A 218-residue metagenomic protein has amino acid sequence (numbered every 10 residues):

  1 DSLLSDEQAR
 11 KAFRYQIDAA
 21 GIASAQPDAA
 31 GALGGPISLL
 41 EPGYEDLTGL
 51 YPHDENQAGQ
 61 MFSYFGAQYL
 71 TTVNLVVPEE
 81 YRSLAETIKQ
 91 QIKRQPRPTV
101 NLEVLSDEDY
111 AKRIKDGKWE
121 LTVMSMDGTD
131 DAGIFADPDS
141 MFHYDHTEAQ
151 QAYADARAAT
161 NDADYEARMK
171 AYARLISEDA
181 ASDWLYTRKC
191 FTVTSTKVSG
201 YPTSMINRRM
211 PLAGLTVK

Functional and structural regions predicted by a protein language model:
D1, D18, A29, P42 (+4 more regions): Solvent-exposed coil/turn segments that connect beta secondary-structure elements in extracytoplasmic/periplasmic
D1-D6, P42-A58, S63-A67, R113-G117 (+2 more regions): Short, solvent-exposed loop/beta-turn-alpha elements that line the ligand-binding surface or hinge of extracytoplasmic
S2-A9, R14, A29, D46-D54 (+6 more regions): Extracytoplasmic/periplasmic, Sec-exported soluble proteins
S2-E41, L84, I176-W184: Periplasmic-binding protein-like
E7, K11-Y15, A20, S24 (+7 more regions): Solvent-exposed, polar/charged alpha-helical surfaces in well-ordered, non-transmembrane soluble domains, broadly
K11, A23-S24, N101-D109, G133-K197: Extracytoplasmic/peripheral linker and loop segments enriched in polar/acidic and small residues with frequent Thr/Pro
G59, T72, R82-T87, K93-Q95 (+2 more regions): Small-molecule-sensing regulatory modules
S63-G128: Ligand/substrate-recognition segments at binding pockets and active sites
